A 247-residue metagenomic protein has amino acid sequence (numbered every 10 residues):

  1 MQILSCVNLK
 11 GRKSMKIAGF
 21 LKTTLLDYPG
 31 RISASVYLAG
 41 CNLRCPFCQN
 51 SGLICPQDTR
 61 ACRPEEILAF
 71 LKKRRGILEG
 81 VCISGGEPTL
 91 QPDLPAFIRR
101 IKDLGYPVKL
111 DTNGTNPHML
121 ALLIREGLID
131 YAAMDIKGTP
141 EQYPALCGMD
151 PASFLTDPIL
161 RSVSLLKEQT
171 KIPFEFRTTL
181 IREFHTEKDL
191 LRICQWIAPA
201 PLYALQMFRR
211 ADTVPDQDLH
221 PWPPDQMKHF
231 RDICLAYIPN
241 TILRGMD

Functional and structural regions predicted by a protein language model:
Q2-G30, L180-D247: Auxiliary Fe-S-binding modules of radical SAM enzymes
R12, Y28-C62: Canonical Radical SAM [4Fe-4S] cluster-binding loop centered on the CxxxCxxC motif and its immediate flanking residues
I17-G19, E65, D111-N113: Short gly/ser/thr-rich secondary-structure transition/capping motifs
L21-T24, A34-S35, F70: Short secondary-structure capping/turn segments at boundaries of alpha-helices and beta-strands
Y37, S84-G85: A secondary-structure boundary/capping signal
S51-V81: Conserved alpha-helical substructure of the radical SAM core
L53, G86, K137, F208 (+1 more regions): Flexible loop residues that form catalytic and substrate-binding hotspots at small-molecule/glycan-binding clefts
L68-K73, I77-G80, T89-P224: Conserved AdoMet/S-adenosylmethionine-binding subsite of the radical SAM
